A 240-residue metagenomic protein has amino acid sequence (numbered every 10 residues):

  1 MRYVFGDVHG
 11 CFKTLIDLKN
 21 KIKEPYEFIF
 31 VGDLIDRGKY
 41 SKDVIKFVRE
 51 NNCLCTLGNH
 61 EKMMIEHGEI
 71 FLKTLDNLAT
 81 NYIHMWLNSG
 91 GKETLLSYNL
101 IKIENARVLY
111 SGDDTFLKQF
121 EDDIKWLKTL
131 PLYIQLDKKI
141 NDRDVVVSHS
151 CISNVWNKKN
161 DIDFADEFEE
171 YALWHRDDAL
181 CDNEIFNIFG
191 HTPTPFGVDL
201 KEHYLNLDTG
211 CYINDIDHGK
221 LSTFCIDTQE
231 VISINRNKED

Functional and structural regions predicted by a protein language model:
M1-Y3: Extreme N-terminal starter segment of soluble prokaryotic enzymes
F5, G10-N88: Core catalytic region of metal-dependent phosphoesterases/phosphodiesterases, especially metallo-beta-lactamase-like
M85, K92-N206, G210-G219, T228-E239: Acidic, His/Gly-enriched loop-helix segments that form or flank divalent-metal centers in metallo-dependent hydrolases
S222: Hydrophobic/aromatic beta-strand elements that line small-molecule binding cavities or substrate pockets in beta-rich
